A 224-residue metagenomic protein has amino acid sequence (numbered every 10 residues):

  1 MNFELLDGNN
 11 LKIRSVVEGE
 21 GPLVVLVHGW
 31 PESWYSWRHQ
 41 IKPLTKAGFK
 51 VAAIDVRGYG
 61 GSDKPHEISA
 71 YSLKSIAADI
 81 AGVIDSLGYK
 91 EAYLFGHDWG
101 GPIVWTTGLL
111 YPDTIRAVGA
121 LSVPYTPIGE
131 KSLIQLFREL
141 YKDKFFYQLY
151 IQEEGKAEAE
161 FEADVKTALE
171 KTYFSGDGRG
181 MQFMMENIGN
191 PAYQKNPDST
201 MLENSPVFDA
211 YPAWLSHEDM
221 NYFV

Functional and structural regions predicted by a protein language model:
M1-F3: A domain-start/cap signature at the N-terminus of enzymes
L6-N9, E32: Short gly/ser/thr-rich secondary-structure transition/capping motifs
G8, V56, V123: Active-site donor-binding loop signature of nucleotide-sugar glycosyltransferases
G8-V17: A short loop-to-beta-strand scaffold at the N-terminal edge of the catalytic core in hydrolase folds
V16-D63, V83: Conserved HGGG/HGGXW glycine-rich cap/lid loop of the alpha/beta-hydrolase fold
G61-D63, I68-F95, W99-V224: Flexible "cap/lid" subdomain of the alpha/beta-hydrolase fold that forms the substrate-access gate
